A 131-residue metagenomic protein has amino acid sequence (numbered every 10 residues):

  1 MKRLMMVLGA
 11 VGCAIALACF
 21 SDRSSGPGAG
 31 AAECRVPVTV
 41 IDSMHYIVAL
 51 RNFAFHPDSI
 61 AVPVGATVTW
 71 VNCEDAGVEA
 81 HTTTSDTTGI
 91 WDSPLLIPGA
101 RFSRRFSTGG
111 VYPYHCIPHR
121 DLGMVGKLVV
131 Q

Functional and structural regions predicted by a protein language model:
M1-A18: Sec-dependent bacterial lipoprotein signal peptides
C19-Q131: Extracytoplasmic copper-binding redox domains, predominantly the cupredoxin/blue-copper superfamily
